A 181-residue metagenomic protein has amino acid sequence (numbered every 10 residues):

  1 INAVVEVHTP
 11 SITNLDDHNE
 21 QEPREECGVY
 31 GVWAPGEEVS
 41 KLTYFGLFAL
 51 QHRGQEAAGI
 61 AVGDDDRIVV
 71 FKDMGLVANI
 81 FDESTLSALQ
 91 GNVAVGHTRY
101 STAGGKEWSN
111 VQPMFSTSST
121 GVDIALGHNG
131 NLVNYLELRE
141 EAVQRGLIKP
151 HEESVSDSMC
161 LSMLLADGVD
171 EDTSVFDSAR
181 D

Functional and structural regions predicted by a protein language model:
N2-D181: Conserved short alpha-helical segments that host acidic/polar catalytic motifs at enzyme active sites
